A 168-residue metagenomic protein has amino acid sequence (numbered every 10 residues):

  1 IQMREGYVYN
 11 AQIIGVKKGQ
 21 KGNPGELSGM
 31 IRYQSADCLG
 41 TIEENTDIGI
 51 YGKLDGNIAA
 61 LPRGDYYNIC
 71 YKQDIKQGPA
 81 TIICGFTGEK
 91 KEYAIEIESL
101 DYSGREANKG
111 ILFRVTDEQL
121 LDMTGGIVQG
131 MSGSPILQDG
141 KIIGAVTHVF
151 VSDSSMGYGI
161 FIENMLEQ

Functional and structural regions predicted by a protein language model:
I1-Q168: C-terminal recognition in membrane/secretory proteostasis and scaffolding
